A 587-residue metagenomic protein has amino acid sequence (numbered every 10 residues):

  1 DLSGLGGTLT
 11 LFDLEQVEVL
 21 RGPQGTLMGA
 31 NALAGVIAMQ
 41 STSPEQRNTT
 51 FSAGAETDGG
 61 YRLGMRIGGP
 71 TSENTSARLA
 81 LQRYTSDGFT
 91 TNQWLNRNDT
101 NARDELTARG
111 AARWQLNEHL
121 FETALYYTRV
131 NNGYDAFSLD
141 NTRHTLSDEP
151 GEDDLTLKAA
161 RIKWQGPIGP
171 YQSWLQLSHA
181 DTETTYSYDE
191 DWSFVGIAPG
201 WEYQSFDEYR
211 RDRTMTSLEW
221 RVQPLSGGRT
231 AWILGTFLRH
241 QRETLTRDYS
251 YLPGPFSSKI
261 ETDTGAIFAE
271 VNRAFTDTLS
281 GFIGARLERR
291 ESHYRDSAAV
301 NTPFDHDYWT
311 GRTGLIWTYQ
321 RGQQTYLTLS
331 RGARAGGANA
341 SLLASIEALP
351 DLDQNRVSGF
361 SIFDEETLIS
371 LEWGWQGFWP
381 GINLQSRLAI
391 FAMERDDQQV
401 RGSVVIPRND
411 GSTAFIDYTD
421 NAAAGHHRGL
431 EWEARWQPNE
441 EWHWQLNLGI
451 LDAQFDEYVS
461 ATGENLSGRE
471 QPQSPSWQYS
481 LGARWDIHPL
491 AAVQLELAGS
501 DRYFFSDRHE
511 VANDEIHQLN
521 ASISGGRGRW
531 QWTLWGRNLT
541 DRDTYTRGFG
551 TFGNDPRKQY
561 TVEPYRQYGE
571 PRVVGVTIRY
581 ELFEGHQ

Functional and structural regions predicted by a protein language model:
D1-R21: Short acidic/polar hinge/loop motifs at secondary-structure boundaries that mediate gating or recognition
L5-G7, V19, A30-S52, Y61 (+1 more regions): N-terminal periplasmic accessory domains that precede and gate Gram-negative outer-membrane beta-barrel machines
N48, A55-S86, T90, W94-N132 (+10 more regions): Transmembrane beta-barrel wall of Gram-negative outer-membrane proteins
R113-N117, Y126, V222-L225, R229-I233 (+7 more regions): Structural signature of Gram-negative outer-membrane beta-barrels, strongest in the C-terminal barrel of TonB-dependent
F121-A159, T184-Y186, I197-R211, Q241-E261: Flexible loop and strand-edge segments within Gram-negative outer membrane beta-barrel domains
K163-D191, T318, Q324-S330, I362-R428 (+4 more regions): Membrane-embedded beta-barrel scaffold of Gram-negative outer-membrane proteins
I233, A274-G281, R387-E394, A414-D507 (+1 more regions): Gram-negative outer-membrane beta-barrel transporters
A333, R502-F504, G525-Q587: C-terminal beta-signal and adjacent terminal beta-strands/loops of Gram-negative outer-membrane beta-barrel proteins
